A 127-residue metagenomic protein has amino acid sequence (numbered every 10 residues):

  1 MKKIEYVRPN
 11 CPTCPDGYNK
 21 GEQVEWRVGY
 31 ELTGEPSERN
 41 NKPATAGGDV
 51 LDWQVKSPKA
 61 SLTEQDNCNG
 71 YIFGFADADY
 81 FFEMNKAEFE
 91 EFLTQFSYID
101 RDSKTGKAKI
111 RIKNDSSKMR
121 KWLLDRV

Functional and structural regions predicted by a protein language model:
M1-V127: Nucleic-acid endonuclease domains
